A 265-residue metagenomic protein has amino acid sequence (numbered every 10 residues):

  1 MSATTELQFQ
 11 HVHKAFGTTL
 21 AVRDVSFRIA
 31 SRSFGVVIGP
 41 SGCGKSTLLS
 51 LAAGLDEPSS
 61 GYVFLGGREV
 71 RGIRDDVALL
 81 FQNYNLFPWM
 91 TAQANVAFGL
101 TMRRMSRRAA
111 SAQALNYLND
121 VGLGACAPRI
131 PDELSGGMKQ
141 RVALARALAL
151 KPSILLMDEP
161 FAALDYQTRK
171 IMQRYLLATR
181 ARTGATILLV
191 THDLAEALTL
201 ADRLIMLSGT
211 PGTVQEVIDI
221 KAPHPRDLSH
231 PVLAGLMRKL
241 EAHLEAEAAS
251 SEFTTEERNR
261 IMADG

Functional and structural regions predicted by a protein language model:
M1-H13, F253-G265: ABC-family P-loop ATPase nucleotide-binding domain
S2-G184, L188-H192, L200: ABC family nucleotide-binding domain
S59, A125, P152, S208 (+1 more regions): A general structural signal marking secondary-structure boundaries and capping sites
L65, M206-L207: Short hydrophobic beta-strand elements within the C-terminal catalytic ATPase subdomain
A163-Y166, G235-D264: Extended, non-globular alpha-helical segments
A195: Residues within helix-turn-helix
T199-M206: Conserved catalytic segment of ABC-fold P-loop ATPases
G209-K239: Conserved beta-strand-loop-alpha-helix hinge in the C-terminal portion of ABC ATPase nucleotide-binding domains
